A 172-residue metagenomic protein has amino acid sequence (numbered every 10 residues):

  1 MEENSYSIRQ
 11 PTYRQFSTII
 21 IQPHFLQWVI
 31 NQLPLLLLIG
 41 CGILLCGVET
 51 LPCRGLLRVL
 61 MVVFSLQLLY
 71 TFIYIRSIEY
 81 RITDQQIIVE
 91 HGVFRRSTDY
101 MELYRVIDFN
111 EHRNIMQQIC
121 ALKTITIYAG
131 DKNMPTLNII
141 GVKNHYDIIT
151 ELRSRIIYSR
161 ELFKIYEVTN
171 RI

Functional and structural regions predicted by a protein language model:
M1-I172: N-terminal basic, Ser/Thr-rich segments that initiate or prime the first beta/alpha elements at protein or domain
